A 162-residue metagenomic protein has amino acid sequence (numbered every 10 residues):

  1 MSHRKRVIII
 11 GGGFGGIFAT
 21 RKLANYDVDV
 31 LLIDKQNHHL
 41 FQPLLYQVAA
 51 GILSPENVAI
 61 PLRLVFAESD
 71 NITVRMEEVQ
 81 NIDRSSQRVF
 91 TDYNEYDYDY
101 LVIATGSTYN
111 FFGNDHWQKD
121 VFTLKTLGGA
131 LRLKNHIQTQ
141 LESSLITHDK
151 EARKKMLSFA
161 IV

Functional and structural regions predicted by a protein language model:
M1-R4, I72-A160: FAD-binding core/adjacent interface of flavoenzyme oxidoreductases
S2-I72, K154-K155, A160-I161: Beta1-alpha1 glycine-rich phosphate/pyrophosphate-binding loop at the start of Rossmann-like nucleotide-binding domains
